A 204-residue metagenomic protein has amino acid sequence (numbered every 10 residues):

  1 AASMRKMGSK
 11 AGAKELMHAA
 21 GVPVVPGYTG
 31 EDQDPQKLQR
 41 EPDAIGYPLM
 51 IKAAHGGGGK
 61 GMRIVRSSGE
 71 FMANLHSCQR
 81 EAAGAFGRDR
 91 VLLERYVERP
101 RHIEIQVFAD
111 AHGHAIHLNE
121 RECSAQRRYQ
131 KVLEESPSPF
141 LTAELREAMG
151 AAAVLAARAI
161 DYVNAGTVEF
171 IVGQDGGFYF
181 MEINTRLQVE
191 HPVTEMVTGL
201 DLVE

Functional and structural regions predicted by a protein language model:
A1-V168, V172-H191, V197: N-terminal beta-alpha lobe that positions the nucleotide/phosphoryl donor in ATP/NTP-coupled carboxylate activation
A148, L202-E204: Polar, glycine-rich mid-to-C-terminal structural blocks that act as macromolecule-binding/assembly scaffolds
